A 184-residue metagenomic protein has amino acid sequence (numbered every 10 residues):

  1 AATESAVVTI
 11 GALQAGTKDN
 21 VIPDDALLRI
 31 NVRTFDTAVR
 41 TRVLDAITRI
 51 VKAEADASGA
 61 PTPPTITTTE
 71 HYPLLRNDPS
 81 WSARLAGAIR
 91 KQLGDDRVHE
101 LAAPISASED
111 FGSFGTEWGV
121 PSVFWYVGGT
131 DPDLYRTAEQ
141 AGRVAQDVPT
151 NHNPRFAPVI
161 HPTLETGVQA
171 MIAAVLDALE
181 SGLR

Functional and structural regions predicted by a protein language model:
A1-R184: Metal-dependent amide/peptide-bond hydrolase catalytic core, centered on the "pita-bread" metallohydrolase fold
